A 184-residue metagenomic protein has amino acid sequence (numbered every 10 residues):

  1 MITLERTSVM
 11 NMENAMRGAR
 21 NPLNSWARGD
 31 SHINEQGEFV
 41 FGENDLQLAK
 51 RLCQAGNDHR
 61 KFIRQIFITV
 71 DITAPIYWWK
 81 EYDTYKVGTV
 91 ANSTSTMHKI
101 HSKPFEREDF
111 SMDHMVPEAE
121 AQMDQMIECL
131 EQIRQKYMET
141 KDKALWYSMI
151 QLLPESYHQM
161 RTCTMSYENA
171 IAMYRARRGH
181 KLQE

Functional and structural regions predicted by a protein language model:
M1-E184: Family-specific signature for flavin-dependent thymidylate synthase
